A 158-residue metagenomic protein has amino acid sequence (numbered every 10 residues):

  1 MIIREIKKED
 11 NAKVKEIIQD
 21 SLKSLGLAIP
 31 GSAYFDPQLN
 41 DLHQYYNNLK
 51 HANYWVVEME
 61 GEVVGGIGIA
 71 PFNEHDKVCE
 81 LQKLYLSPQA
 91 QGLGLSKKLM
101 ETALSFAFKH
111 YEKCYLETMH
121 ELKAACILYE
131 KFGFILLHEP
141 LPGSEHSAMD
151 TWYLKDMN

Functional and structural regions predicted by a protein language model:
M1-I3: Extreme N-terminal starter segment of soluble prokaryotic enzymes
E5-Q82, S87-P88, M100-T102, F106 (+2 more regions): Acetyl-CoA-dependent GNAT
L25, L93, K109-E112: Short coil/turn segments at alpha/beta junctions that flank glycine-rich nucleotide-binding fingerprints
E62, K83-E101, H120-I127, K131-F132: Conserved glycine-rich acetyl-CoA-binding loop
E112-N158: C-terminal "cap" of GNAT-fold acetyltransferases
